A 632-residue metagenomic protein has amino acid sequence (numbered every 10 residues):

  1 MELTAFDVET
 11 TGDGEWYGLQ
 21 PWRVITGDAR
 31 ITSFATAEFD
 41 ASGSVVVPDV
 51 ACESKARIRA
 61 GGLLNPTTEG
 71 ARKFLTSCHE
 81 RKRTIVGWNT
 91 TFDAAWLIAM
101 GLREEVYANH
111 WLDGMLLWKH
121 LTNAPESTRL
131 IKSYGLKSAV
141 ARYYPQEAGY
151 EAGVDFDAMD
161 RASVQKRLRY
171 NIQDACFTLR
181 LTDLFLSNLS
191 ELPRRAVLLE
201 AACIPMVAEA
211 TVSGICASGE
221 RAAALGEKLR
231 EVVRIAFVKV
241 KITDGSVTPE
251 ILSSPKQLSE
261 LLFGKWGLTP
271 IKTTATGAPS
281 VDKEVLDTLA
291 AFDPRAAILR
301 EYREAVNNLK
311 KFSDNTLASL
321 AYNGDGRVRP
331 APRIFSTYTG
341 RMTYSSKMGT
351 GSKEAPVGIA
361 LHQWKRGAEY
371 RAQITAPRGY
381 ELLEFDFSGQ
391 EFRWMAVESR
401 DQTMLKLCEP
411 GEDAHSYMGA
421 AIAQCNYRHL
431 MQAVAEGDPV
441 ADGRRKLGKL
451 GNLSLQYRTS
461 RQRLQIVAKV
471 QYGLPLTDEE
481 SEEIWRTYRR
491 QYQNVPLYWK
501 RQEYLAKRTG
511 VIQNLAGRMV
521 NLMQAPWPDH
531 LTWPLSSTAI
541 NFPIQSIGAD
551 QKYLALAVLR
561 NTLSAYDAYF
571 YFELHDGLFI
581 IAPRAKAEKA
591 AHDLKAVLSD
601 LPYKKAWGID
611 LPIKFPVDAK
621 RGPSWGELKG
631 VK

Functional and structural regions predicted by a protein language model:
M1-T36, D40-P48, S127-I131, R142 (+11 more regions): Conserved "right-hand" nucleotidyltransferase catalytic core of DNA-directed polymerases
A5-D7, W111-L112, L382-D386, V617: Short hydrophobic beta-strand that contains or immediately precedes a catalytic carboxylate
Y17-E38, S42-S54, E384, E391-C425 (+1 more regions): Metal-dependent catalytic core segments for phosphate chemistry
T32, D40-S187, H415-V434: Active-site-proximal helix-loop-helix substrate-binding element of RNase H-like nuclease domains
K82-T91, L97, I251, D386 (+2 more regions): Short glycine-rich phosphate-binding loop at a beta-alpha junction
V212, T269, D325-P330, I334-T337 (+4 more regions): Conserved catalytic core of nucleic-acid polymerases
A590-L598: Short amphipathic alpha-helices in soluble, non-transmembrane regions that often serve as interface/regulatory elements
D600-P616: Flexible helix-coil linker/hinge segments at domain or subdomain boundaries
